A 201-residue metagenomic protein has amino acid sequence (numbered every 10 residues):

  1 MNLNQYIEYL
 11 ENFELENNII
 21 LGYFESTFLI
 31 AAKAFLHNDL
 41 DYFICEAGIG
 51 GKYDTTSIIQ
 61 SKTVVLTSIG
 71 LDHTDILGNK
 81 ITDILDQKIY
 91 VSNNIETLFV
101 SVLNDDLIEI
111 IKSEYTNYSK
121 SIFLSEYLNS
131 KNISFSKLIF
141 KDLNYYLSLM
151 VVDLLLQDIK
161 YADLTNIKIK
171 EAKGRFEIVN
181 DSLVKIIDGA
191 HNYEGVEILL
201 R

Functional and structural regions predicted by a protein language model:
M1-I59, L77: ATP-dependent carboxylate-amine ligase catalytic core
L15-I20, I133-I139: A short glycine/serine-rich beta->alpha loop
N18-G22, L98-S101, I186-I187: Short catalytic-loop micro-motif centered on adjacent basic/acidic residues
T27-A31, D83, Q87, G195-L199: Well-ordered alpha-helical segments embedded in enzymatic catalytic cores
N38, Y42-C45, T55-V65, G70-H73 (+1 more regions): Nucleotide phosphate-binding/pyrophosphate-handling subdomain across enzymes that bind or process nucleotide phosphates
C45-A47, V100, F123-S125, I187: General beta-strand structural signal in soluble alpha/beta enzymes
I49-Y53, Q60-N117: Conserved catalytic-core segment of NTP-binding enzymes
E126-I133: A short acidic, often aromatic-flanked loop/helix-cap motif at beta-alpha or helix-coil junctions that lines enzyme
